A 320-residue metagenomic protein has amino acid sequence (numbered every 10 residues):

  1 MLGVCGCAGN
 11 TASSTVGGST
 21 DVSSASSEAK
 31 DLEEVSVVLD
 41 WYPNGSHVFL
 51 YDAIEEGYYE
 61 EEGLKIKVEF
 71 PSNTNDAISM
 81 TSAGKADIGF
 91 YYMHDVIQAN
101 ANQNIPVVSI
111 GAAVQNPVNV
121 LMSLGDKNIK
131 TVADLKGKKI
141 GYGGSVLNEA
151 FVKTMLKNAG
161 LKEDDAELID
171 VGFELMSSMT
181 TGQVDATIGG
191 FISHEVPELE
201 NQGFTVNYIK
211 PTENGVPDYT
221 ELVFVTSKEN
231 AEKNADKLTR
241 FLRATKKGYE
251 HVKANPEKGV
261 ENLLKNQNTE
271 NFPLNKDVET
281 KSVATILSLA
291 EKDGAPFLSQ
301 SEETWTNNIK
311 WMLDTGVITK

Functional and structural regions predicted by a protein language model:
G3-G6: C-terminal motif of bacterial Sec signal peptides marking the signal peptidase cleavage site
A8-T11: Bacterial signal peptide processing site
T15-D170, T181, D185-S193, I209: Short, glycine-/small- and polar/acidic-enriched structural segments that line small-molecule recognition paths
S46, E55, T74-A77, Y92-D95 (+8 more regions): Stable alpha-helical elements in mature extracytoplasmic
Y58, L64, L161, F204 (+2 more regions): Helix N-cap/coil-helix junction residues
K67, N75, E213, D277-A284: Short linear loop/turn motifs
H94, E174-S177, Q183-T269: Pocket-lining segment of extracytoplasmic ligand-binding domains
K233-V317: Secondary-structure end/capping motifs
